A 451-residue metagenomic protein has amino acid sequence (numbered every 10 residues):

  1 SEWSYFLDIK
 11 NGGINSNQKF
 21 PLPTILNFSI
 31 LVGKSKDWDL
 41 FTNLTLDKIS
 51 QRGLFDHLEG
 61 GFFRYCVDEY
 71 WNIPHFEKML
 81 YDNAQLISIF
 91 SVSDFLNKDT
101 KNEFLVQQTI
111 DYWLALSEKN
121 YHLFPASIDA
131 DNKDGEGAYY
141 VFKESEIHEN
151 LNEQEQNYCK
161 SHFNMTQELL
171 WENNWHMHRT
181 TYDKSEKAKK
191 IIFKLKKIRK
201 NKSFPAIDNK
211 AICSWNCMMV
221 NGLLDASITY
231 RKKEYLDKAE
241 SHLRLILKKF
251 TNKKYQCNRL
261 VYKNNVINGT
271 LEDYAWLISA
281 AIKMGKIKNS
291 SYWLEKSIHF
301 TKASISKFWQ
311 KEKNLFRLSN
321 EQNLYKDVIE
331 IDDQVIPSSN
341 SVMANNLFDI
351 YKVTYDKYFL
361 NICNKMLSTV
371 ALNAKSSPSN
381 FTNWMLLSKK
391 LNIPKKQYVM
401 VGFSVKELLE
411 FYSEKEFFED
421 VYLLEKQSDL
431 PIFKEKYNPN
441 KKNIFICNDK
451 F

Functional and structural regions predicted by a protein language model:
S1-F451: Glycan-recognition and catalytic cores of secretory/periplasmic carbohydrate-active enzymes
